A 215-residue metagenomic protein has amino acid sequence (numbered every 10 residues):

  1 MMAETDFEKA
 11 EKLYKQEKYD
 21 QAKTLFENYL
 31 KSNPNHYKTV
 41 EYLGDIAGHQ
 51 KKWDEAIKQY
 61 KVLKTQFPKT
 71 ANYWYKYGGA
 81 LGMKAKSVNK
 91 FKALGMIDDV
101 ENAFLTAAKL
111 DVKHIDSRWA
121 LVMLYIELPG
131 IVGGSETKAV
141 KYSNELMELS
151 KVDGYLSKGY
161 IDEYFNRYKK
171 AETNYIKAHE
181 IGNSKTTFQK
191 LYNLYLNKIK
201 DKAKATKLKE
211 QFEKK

Functional and structural regions predicted by a protein language model:
M1-Y42, G48: N-terminal leader/linker segments that initiate helical-solenoid repeat arrays
A3, Y37-K38, A71-N72, I115-D116 (+2 more regions): Helix-start (N-cap) detector for alpha-helical repeat units in TPR-like alpha-solenoids, especially tetratricopeptide
L13, A47, L81, V88 (+3 more regions): Residue at a conserved register position within TPR or TPR-like alpha-solenoid repeats
Q16, Q50, K84, L128 (+3 more regions): Structural motif corresponding to the intra-repeat A-B loop/turn of tetratricopeptide repeats
P34, P68, V112, E148-K151 (+1 more regions): Short coil turns that delineate tetratricopeptide repeat
K38, Y42-D45, K76, A120 (+2 more regions): Canonical tetratricopeptide repeat
